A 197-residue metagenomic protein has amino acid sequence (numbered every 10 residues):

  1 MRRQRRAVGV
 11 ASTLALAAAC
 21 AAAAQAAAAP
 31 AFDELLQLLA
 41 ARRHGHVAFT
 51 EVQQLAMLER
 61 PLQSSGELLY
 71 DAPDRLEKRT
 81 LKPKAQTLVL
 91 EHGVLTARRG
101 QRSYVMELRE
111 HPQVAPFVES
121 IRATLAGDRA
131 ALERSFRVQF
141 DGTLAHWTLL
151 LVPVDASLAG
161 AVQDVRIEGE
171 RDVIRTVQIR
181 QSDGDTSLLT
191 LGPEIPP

Functional and structural regions predicted by a protein language model:
R5-L16: N-terminal export leaders
A18-A24: N-terminal signal peptide c-region/cleavage motif recognized by signal peptidases
A29-L55, E59-P61, V94, R98-V154 (+1 more regions): Flexible, processing/modification-adjacent segments and terminal tails in exported/periplasmic/extracellular proteins
A41, L62, Y70-A72, K82-K84 (+3 more regions): Short loop/turn positions at the edges of beta-strands in beta-sheet-rich folds
E51-L55, A72-D74, K82-K84, L125 (+3 more regions): Short, well-ordered turn and helix-capping elements at secondary-structure junctions
R60-G66, D164, D185: Amphipathic hydrophobic-ligand
E67-E119, S187-L188: An acidic-aromatic
R129-V138, G142-P197: Gly/Pro-enriched, hydrophobic low-complexity segments that function as extracytoplasmic propeptides/linkers
